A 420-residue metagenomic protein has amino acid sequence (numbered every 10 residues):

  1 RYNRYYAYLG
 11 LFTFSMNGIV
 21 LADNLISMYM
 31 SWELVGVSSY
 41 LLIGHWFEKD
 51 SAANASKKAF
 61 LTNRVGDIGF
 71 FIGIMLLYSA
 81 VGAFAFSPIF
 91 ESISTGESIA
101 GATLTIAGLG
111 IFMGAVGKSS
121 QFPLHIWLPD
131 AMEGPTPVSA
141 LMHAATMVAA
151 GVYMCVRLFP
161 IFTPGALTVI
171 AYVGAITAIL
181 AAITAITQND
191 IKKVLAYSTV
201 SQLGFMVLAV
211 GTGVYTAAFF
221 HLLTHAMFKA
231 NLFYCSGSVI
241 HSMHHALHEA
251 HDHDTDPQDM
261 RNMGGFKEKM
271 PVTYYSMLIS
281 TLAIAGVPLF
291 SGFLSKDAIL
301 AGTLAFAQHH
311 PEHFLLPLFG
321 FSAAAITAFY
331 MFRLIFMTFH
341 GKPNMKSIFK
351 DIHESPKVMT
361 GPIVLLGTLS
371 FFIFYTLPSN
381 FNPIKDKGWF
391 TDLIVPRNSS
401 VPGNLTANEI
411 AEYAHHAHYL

Functional and structural regions predicted by a protein language model:
R1-N382, V395, N408-L420: ...captures the hydrophobic TM-helix bundle architecture rather than a specific catalytic motif, and can also fire on
P383-V401: Membrane-proximal cytoplasmic C-terminal regulatory module of class A 7TM GPCRs
P402-A407: Membrane-proximal N-terminal segments immediately preceding the first transmembrane helix
